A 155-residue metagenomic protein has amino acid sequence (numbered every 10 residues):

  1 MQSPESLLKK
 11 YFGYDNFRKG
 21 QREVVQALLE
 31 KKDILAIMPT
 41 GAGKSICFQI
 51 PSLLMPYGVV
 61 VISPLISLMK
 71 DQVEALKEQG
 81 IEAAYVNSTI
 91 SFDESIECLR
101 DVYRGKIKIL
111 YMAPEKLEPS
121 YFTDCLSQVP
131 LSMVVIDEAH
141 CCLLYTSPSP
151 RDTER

Functional and structural regions predicted by a protein language model:
M1-I37: Conserved pre-motif I regulatory segment
S45-G58: Walker A/P-loop NTP-binding motif
G58-L76: Conserved Walker A/P-loop ATP-binding site and its immediately adjacent core in helicase/helicase-like ATPase domains
D71-T89, D101: Conserved helix-turn-beta segment of the N-terminal RecA-like "Helicase ATP-binding" lobe in SF1/SF2 helicases
F92-M133: Conserved helix/coil segment N-terminal to the catalytic DExD/H
P119-F122, C141-S147: Conserved ATPase-coupling elements of RecA-like P-loop NTPase cores
E138: Walker B catalytic acidic pair
Y145-R155: Single conserved hydrophobic/aromatic residue that forms the stacking wall/gate of nucleotide- or nucleobase-binding
